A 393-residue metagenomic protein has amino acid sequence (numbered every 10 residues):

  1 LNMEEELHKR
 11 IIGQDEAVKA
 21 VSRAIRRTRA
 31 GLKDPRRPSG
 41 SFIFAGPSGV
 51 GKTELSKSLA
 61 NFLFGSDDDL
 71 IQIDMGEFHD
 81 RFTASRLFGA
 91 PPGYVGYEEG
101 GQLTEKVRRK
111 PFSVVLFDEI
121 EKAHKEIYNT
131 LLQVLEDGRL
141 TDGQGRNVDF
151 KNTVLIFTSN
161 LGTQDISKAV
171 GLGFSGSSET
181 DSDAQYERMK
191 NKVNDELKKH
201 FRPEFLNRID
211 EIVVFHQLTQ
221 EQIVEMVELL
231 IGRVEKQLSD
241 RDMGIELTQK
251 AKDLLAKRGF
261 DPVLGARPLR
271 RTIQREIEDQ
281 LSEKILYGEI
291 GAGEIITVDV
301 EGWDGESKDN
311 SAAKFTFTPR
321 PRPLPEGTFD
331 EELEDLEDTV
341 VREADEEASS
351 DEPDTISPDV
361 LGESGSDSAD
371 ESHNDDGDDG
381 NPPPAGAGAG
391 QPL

Functional and structural regions predicted by a protein language model:
L1-L393: AAA+ P-loop NTPase nucleotide-binding core of proteostasis motors
